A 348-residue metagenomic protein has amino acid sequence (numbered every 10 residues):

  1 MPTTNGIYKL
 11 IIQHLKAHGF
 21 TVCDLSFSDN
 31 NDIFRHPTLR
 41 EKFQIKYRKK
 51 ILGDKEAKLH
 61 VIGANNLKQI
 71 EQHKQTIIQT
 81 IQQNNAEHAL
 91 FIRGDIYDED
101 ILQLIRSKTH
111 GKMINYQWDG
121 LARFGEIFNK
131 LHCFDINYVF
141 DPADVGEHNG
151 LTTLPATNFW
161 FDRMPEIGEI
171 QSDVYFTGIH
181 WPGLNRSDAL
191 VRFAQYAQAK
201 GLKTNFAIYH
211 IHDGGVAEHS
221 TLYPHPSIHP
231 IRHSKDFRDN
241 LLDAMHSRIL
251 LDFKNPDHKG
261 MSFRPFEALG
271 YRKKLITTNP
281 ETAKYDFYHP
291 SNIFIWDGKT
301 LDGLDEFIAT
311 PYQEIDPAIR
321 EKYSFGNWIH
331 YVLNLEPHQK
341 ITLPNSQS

Functional and structural regions predicted by a protein language model:
M1-T76, R93-D100, W118, R123-S262 (+3 more regions): Nucleotide-sugar donor-binding catalytic core of glycosyltransferases
L15, I78-H88, D98-M113: Glycosyltransferases and closely related glycan-assembly transferases that use nucleotide-activated donors
I231, K259, I295, D316-I319: Short N-terminal micro-motifs specific to bacterial/archaeal maturation and metal-cluster initiation sites
A268-L269: Short alpha-helix at the nucleotide-sugar/activated-sugar donor binding site of glycosyltransferases and closely
I293-K299: Conserved acidic donor-binding segment of nucleotide-sugar-dependent glycosyltransferases
K299-S348: A charged, aromatic-enriched C-terminal amphipathic alpha-helix characteristic of glycosyltransferases across folds
